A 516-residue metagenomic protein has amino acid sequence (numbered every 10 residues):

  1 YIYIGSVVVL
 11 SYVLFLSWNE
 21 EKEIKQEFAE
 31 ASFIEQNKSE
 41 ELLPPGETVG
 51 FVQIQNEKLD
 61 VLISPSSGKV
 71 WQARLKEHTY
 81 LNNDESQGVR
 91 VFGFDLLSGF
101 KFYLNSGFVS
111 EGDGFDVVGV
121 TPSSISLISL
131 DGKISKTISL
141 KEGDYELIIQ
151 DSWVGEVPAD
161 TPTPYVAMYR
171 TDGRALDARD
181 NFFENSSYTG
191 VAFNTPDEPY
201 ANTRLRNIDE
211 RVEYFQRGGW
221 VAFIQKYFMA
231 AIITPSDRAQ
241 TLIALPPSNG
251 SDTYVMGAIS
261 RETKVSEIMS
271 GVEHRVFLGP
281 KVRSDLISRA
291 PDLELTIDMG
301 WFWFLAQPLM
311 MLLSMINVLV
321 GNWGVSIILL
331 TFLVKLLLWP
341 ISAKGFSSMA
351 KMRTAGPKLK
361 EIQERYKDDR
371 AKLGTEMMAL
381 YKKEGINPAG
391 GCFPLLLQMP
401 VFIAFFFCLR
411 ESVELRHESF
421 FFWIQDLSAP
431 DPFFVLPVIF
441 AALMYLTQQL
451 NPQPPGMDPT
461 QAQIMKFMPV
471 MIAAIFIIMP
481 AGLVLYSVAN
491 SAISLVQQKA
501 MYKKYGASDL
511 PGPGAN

Functional and structural regions predicted by a protein language model:
Y1-E35, I63, D151-S152, V166-N185 (+3 more regions): Helix-loop-helix
F28-G50: Short extracytoplasmic/periplasmic juxtamembrane "stem" segments immediately C-terminal to an N-terminal membrane anchor
S39-E41, T48-V49, I125-S126, S248-G250 (+1 more regions): Intrinsically disordered, low-complexity segments enriched in polar/charged residues with Gly/Pro, especially when
Q55-L295: Soluble non-transmembrane domains of integral membrane proteins
